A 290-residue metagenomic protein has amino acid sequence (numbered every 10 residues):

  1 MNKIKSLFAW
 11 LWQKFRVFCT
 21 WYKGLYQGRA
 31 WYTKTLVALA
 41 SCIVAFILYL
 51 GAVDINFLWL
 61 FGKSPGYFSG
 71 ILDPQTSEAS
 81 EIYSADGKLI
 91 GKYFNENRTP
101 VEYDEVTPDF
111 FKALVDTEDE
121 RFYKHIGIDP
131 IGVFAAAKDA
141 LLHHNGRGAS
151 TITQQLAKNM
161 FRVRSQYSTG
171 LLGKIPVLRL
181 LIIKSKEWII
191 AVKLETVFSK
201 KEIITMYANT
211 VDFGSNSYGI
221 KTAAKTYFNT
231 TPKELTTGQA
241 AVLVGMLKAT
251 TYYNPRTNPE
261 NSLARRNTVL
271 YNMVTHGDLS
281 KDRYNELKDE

Functional and structural regions predicted by a protein language model:
N2-Y83, H276: N-terminal type II signal-anchor transmembrane helix that functions as the membrane-insertion/stop-transfer segment
T76-A79, Y83-S280: Peptidoglycan glycan-strand catalytic modules in the bacterial/periplasmic cell-wall system
S280-E290: Non-catalytic structural connector segments
